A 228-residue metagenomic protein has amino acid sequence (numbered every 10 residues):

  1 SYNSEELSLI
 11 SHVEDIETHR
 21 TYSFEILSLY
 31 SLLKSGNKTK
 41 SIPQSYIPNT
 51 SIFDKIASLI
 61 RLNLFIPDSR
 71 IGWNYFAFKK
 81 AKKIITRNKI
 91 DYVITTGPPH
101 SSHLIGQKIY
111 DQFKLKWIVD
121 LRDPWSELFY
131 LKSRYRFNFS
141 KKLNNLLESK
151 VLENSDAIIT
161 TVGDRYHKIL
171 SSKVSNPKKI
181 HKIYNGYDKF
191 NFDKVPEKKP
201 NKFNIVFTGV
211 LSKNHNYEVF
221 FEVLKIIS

Functional and structural regions predicted by a protein language model:
Y2-Y75: A conserved catalytic-core segment of Leloir-type glycosyltransferases
I16-E17, Y92, K108-F129: Active-site proximal beta-strand in glycosyltransferases
P48-S51, F65, A77, A81-S102 (+1 more regions): Short N-terminal targeting/anchoring amphipathic segment
K79, S101-L104, K108-Q112, W125-S126 (+1 more regions): Membrane-proximal helix-turn-helix segments that form the acceptor-binding/catalytic region of lipid-linked
F113-K116, D156, N176-K179: A short helix->loop->beta-strand "cap" motif at the edges of active sites that frequently abuts
D164-R165, I183-G186: Carbohydrate-associated surface elements
D188-K194, K198-S228: Conserved catalytic-core segment of nucleotide-activated headgroup transferases in glycan assembly
